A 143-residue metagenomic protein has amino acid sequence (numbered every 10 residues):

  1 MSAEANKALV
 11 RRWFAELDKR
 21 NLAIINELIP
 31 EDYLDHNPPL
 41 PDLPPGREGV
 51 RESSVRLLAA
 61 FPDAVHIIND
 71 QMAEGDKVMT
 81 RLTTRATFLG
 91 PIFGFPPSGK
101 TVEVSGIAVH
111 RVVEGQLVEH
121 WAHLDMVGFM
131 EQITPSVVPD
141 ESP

Functional and structural regions predicted by a protein language model:
M1-P143: C-terminal and inter-domain tail/linker signature
